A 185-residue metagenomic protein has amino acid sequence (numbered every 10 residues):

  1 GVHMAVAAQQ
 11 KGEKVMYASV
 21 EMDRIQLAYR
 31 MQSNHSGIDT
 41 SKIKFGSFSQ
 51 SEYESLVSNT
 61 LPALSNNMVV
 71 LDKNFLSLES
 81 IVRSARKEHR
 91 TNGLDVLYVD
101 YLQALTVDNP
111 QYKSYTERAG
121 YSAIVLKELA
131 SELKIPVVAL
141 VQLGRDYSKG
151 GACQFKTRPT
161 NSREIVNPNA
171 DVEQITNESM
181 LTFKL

Functional and structural regions predicted by a protein language model:
H3, A7-G93, V107: Cytosolic-facing regulatory segments adjacent to core modules
R24, L105, G144-Y147: Feature marks short, surface-exposed loop/turn motifs that line or immediately flank catalytic pockets and channel
F48, E117-L185: Phosphate-binding/switch region of NTP-binding enzymes
E79, T116-E117: Glycine-rich anion/phosphate-binding loops
V96: Hydrophobic "anchor" residues on beta-strands that sit immediately upstream of conserved functional sites
L102: Conserved Walker B
T106-K113: Conserved ATPase-coupling elements of RecA-like P-loop NTPase cores
